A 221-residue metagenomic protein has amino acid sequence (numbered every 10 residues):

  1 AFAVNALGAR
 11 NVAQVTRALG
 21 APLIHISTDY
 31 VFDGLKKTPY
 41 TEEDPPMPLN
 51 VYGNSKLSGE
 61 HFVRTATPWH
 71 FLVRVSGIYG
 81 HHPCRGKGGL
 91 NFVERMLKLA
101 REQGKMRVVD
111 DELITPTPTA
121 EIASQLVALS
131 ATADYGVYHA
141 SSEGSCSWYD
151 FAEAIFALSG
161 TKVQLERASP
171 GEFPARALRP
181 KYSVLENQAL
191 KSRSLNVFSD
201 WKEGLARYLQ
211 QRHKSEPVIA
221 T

Functional and structural regions predicted by a protein language model:
A1-I24: NAD(P)-cofactor binding segment of oxidoreductase domains
N5, Y52, K56, R74: Active-site YXXXK catalytic motif of short-chain dehydrogenase/reductase
A9-V12, E60, L126: Conserved internal alpha-helix within the Rossmann fold of NAD(P)-dependent oxidoreductases
L23-T28, D33, L72-V75: SDR active-site strand-loop-helix element
T28-L49: Active-site "gating" loop of Rossmann-like NAD(P)-dependent oxidoreductase/epimerase domains
H61-I114, A120-E121: NAD(P)-dependent short-chain dehydrogenase/reductase
V109, A123-L126, T132-A177, K181 (+2 more regions): Mid/C-terminal beta-alpha module of Rossmann-like enzyme folds, strongest in SDR-family dehydrogenases/epimerases
K181-T221: C-terminal amphipathic/interface module of NAD(P)-dependent oxidoreductases and related NAD-binding regulators
